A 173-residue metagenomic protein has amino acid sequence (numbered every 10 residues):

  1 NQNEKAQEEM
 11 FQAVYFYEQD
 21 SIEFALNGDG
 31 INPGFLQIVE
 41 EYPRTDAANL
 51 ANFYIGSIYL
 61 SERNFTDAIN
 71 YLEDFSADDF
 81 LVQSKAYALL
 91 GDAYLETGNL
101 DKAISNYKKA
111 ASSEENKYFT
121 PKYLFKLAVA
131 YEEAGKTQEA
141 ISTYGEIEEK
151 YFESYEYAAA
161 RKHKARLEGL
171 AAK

Functional and structural regions predicted by a protein language model:
V39-A48, E62, S76-S84, A111-T120 (+1 more regions): Short solvent-exposed coil/turn linkers within tandem alpha-helical repeat scaffolds
